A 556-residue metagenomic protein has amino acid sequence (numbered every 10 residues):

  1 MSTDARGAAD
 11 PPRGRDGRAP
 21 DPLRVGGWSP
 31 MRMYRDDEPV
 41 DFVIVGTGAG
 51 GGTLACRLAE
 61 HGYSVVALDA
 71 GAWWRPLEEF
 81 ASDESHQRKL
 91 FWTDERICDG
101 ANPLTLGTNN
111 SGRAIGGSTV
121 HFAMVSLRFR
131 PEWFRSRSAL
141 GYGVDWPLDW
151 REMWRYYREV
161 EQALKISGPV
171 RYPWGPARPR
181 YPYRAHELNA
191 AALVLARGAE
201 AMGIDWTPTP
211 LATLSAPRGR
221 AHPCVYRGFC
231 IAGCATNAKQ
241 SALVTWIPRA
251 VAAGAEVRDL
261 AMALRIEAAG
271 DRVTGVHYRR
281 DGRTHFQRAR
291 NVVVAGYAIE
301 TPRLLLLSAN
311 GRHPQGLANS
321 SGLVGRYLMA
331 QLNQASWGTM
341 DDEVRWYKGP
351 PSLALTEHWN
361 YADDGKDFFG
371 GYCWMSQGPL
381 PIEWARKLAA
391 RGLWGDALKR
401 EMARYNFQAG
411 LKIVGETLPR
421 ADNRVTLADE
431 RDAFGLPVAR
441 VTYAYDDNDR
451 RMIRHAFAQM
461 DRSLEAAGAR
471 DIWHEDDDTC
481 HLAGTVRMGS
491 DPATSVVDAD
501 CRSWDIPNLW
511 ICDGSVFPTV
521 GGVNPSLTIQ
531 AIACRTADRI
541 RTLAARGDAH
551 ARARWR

Functional and structural regions predicted by a protein language model:
S2-F42, E60-H61, T542-R556: Extreme N-terminal leader/targeting segments of oxidoreductases
F42-A67: N-terminal Rossmann-like FAD-binding beta1-loop-alpha1 element of flavoenzymes
R57-E60, S64, G71-A81, T236 (+7 more regions): Glycine-rich loop(s) and the adjacent beta-strand/alpha-helix scaffold that form part
S85-W174, C234, R345-K348, V414 (+1 more regions): Redox-cofactor-proximal catalytic regions of oxidoreductases
L104-N109, W146-W150, S321-T442, D447 (+1 more regions): FAD cofactor-binding and catalytic pocket of flavoenzymes
R137-A263, H481, R487: Conserved redox-cofactor binding core of oxidoreductases
P208-S215, G219, P223-A232, N237 (+5 more regions): A glycine-rich dinucleotide-binding beta-alpha-beta segment and adjacent secondary-structure elements that constitute
T519-D538: A conserved FAD-binding loop/helix module that cradles the flavin
